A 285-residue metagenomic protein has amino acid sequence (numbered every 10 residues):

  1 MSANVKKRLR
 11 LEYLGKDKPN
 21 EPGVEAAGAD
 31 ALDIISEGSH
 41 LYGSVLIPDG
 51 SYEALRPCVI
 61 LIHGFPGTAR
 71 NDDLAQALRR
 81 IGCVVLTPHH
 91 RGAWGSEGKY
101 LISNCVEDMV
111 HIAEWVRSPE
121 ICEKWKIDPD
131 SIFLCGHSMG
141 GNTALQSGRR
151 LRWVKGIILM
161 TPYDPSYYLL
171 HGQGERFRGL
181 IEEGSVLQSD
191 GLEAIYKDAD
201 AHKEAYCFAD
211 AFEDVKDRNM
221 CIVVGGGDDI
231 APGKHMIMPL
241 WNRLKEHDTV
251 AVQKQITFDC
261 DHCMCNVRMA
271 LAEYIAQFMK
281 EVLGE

Functional and structural regions predicted by a protein language model:
A3-Y52: N-terminal cap/lid segment of alpha/beta-hydrolase-fold proteins
A54-G64: Short beta-strand element of the alpha/beta-hydrolase
G64-Q76: The serine-hydrolase catalytic nucleophile loop
A75, R79-E97: Conserved alpha/beta-hydrolase
Y100-W125: Alpha/beta-hydrolase active-site loop
K124-S138: Alpha/beta-hydrolase fold nucleophile elbow
Q146-I195: Hydrolase active-site cap/lid region
I195-K280: Serine-hydrolase catalytic core
